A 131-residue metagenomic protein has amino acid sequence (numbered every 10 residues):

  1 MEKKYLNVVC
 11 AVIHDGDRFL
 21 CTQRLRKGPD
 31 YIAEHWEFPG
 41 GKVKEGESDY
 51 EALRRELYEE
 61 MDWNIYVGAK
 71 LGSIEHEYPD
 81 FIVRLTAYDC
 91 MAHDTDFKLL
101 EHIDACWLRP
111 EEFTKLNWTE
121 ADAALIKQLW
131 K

Functional and structural regions predicted by a protein language model:
M1-L20, K42: Conserved N-terminal beta-strand and adjoining loop/helix that marks the start of the Nudix/MutT-like hydrolase domain
E2-Y5, I32-H35, P79-R84, L99: A generic structural micro-feature
K3, A11-V12, K27-P29, E75 (+1 more regions): Short secondary-structure boundary/capping segments
D15, N64-Y66, I74-D96, C106: Active-site-adjacent beta-strand/loop module that shapes the phosphate/pyrophosphate-binding cleft
R18-E59: Conserved Nudix-box catalytic region and its N-terminal flanking loop in Nudix hydrolases and closely related
D89, K98-L129: NUDIX/MutT-family hydrolases
